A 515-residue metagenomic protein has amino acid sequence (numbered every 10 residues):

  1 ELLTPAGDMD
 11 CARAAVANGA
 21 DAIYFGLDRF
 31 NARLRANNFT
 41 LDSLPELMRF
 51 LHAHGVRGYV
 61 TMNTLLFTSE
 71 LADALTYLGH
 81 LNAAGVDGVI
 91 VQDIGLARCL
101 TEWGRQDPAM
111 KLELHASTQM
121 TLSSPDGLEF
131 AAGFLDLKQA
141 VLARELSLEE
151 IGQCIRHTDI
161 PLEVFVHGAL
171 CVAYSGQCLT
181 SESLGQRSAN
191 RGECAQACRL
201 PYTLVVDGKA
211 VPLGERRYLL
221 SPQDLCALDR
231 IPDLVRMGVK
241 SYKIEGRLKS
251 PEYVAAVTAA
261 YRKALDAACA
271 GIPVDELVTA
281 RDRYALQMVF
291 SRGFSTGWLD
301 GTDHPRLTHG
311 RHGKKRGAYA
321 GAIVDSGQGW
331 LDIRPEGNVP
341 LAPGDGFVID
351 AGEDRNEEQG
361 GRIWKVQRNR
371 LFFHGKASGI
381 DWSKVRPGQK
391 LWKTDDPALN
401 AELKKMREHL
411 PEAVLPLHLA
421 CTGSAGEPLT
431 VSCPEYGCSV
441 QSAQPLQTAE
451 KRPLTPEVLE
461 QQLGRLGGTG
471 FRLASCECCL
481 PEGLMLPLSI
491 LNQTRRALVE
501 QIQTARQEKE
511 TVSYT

Functional and structural regions predicted by a protein language model:
E1-A17, A22-R29, L47-M48, H54-T64 (+6 more regions): Surface-exposed amphipathic alpha-helical tracts and adjacent flexible/coil segments at the periphery of soluble enzymes
R33-H52: Glycine-rich, positively charged N-terminal anion/phosphate-binding segment
G95-E102: Short active-site loop/helix that positions an aromatic residue
T121-L122: Beta/alpha (TIM)-barrel catalytic core signal, keyed to glycine-rich beta->alpha loops juxtaposed to Asp/Glu that bind
P125-G127: Conserved nucleotide-cofactor-binding alpha/beta core module
